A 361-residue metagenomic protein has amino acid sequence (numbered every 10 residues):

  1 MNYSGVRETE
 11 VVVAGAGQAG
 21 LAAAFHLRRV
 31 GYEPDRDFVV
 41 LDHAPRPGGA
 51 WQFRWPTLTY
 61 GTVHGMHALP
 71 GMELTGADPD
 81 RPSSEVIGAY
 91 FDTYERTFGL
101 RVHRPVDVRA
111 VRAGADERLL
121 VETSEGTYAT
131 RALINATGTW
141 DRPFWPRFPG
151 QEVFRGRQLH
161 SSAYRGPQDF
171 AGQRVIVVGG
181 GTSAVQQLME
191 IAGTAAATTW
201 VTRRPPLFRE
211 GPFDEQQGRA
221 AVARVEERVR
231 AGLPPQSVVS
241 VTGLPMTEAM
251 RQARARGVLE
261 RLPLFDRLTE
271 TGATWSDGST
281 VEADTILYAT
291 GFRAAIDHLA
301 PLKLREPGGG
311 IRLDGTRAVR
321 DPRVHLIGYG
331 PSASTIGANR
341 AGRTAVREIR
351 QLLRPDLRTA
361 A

Functional and structural regions predicted by a protein language model:
N2-P45, G49-A50, P79-A361: Flavin (primarily FAD) cofactor-binding/catalytic cores of flavoenzymes
R46-G71: Redox-cofactor-proximal catalytic regions of oxidoreductases
M66-E73, R228-L233: Short, basic/glycine-rich phosphate-binding loops at helix/coil junctions that contact nucleotide phosphates
E73-P79: A short acidic, helix-capping loop that chelates divalent metal ions and anchors anionic groups
